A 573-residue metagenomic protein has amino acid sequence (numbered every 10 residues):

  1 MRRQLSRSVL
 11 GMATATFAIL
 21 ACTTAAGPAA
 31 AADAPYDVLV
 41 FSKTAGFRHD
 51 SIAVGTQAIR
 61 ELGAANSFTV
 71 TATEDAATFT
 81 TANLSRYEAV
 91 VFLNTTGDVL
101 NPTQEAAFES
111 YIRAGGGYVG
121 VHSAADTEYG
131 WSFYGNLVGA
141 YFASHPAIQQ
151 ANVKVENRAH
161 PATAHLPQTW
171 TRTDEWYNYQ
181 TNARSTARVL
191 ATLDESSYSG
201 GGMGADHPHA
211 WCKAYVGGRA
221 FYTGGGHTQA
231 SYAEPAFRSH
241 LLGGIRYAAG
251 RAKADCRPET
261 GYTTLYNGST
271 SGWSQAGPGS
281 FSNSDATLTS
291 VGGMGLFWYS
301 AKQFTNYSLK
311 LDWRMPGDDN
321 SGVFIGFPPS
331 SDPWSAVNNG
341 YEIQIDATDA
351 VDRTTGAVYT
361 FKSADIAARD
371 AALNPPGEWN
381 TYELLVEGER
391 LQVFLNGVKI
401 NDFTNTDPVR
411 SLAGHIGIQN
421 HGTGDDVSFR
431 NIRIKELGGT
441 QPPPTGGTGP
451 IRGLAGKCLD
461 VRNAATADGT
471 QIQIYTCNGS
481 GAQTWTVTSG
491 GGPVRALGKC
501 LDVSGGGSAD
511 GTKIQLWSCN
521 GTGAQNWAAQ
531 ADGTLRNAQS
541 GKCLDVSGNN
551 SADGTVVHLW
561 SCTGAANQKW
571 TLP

Functional and structural regions predicted by a protein language model:
M1-A32: Secretory targeting and sorting signals
A30-P35, A249-T264, E436-P450, G490 (+1 more regions): Low-complexity, Pro/Thr/Ser/Gly/Ala-rich linker/spacer regions in secreted, extracellular modular proteins
A32-Y36, S42, D50-A53, Q57 (+5 more regions): Extracellular ligand-binding/catalytic regions of CAZymes and related secreted enzymes and adhesion modules
F92, G97-L166: A glycine-rich, often tryptophan-bearing local segment used as a flexible ligand/cofactor-contacting loop or short
A140-G217: Catalytic beta-strand/loop cores that center a nucleophilic Ser/Cys/Thr and support acyl-enzyme chemistry
R257-Q441: Carbohydrate-interacting regions of secretory-pathway proteins
S321-S331, T470-T476, T512-S518, V556-S561: Aromatic-rich beta-strand patches that line glycan-recognition/binding surfaces of extracellular proteins
Q441-T466, G481-A509, G523-S551, A566-P573: Extracellular glycan-recognition/adhesion modules and their associated mucin-like linkers
